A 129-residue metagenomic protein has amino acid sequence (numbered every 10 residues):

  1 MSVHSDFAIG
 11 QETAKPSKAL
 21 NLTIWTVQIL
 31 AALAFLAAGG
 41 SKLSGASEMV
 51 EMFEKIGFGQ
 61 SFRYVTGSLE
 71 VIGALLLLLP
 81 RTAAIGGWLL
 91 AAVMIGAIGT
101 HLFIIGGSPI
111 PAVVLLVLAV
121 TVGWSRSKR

Functional and structural regions predicted by a protein language model:
S2-R129: Membrane-interface extramembranous regions
